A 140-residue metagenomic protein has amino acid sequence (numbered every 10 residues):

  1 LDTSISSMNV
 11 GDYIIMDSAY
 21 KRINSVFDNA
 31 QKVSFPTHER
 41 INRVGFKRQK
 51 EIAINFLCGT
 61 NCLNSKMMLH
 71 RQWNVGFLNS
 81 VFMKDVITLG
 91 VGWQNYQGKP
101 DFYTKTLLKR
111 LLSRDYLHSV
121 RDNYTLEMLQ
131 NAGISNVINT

Functional and structural regions predicted by a protein language model:
L1-L117, Y124-I134, I138-T140: Aromatic- and Gly/Pro-rich donor/ligand-binding loops that form nucleotide- or phosphate-bearing donor binding pockets
